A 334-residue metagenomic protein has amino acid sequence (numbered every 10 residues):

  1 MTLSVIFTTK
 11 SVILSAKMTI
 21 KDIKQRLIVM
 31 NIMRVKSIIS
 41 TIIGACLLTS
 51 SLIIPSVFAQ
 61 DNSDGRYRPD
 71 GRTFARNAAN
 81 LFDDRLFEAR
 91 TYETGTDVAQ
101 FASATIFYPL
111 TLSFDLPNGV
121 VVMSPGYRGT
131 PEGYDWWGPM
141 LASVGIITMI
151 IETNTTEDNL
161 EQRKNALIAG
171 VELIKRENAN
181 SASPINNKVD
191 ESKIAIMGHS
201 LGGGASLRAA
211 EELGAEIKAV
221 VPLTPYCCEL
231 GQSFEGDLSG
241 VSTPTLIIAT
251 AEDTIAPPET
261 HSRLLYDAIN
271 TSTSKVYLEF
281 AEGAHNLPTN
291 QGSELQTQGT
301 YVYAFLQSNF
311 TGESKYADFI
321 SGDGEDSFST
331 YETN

Functional and structural regions predicted by a protein language model:
N31-I43: Bacterial N-terminal signal peptides that target proteins for export
L48-S56: C-terminal segment of classical bacterial N-terminal signal peptides
Q60-L116: Short conserved active-site loop signatures built around small residues
D115-L116, E161-G204, E212: Gly/Ser-rich "nucleophile elbow"/oxyanion-hole loop immediately N-terminal to the catalytic nucleophile in hydrolases
P117-G126: Short beta-strand element of the alpha/beta-hydrolase
E132-I151: Short amphipathic alpha-helix adjacent to the substrate-entry channel of hydrolases
E216-C227: A conserved short beta-strand
G240-A304, S308: Active-site-adjacent alpha-helix of alpha/beta-hydrolase-fold enzymes
